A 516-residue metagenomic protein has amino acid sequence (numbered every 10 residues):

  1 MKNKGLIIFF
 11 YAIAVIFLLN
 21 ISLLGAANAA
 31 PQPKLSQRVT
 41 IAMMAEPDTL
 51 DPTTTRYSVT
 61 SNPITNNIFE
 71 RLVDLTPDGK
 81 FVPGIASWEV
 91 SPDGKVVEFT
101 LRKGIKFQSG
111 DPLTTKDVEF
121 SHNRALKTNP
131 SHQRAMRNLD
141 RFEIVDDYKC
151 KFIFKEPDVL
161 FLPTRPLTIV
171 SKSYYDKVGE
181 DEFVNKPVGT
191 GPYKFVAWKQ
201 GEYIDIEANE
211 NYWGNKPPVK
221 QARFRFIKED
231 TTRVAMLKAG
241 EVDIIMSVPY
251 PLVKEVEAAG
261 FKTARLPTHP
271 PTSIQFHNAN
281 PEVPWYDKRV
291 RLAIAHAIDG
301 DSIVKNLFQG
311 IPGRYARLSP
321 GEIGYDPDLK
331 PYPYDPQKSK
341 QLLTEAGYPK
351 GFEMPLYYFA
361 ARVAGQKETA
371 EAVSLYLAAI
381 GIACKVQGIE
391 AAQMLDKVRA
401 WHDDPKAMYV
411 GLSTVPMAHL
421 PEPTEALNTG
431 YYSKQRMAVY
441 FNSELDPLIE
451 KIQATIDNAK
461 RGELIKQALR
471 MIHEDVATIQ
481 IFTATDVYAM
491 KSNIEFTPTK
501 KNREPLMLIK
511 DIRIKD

Functional and structural regions predicted by a protein language model:
I7, T100, R134-Y175: Surface-exposed binding/hinge segments that line and control ligand-binding clefts or catalytic entry sites
A42-D93, N123, V188: N-terminal lobe/hinge region of extracytoplasmic solute-binding protein
A45-N62, G84-A86, D111, P157-T168 (+4 more regions): A structural "hinge/loop" feature
P63, K199, T272, I298-G324 (+2 more regions): Detector for C-terminal structural segments
D78, R165-P217, Q221, T231 (+2 more regions): Gly/Pro-rich hinge or "lid" segments in bacterial periplasmic/extracellular proteins
S87-S131, V145, K151, P284-W285: Aromatic- and charge-enriched surface segment that lines or borders ligand/interaction sites
E210-E255, A383: Ligand-site clamp/hinge motif
P281, P312-E345, A360-E368: Structural transition elements
